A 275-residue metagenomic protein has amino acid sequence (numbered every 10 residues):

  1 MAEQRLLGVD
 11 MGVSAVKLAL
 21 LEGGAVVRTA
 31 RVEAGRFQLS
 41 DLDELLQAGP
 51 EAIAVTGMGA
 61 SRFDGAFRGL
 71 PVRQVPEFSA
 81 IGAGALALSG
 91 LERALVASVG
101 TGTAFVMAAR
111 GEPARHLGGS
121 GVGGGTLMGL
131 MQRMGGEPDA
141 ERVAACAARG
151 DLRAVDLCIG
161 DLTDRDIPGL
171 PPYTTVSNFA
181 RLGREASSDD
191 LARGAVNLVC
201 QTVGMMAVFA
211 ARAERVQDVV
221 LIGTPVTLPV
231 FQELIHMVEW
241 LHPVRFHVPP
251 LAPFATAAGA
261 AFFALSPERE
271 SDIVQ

Functional and structural regions predicted by a protein language model:
M1-A2, P71-A97, G102, V106-R115 (+1 more regions): Conserved phosphate-binding catalytic cores of ATP/NTP-utilizing and phosphoryl-transfer enzymes
A2-S40, A114: Short glycine-rich, Thr/Ser-proximal phosphate-binding strand/loop in the N-terminal lobe of ATP-dependent enzymes
L6-D10, A52-V55, A94-S98, G119 (+1 more regions): Short glycine-aspartate micro-motif
A15, V55-F63, F209-R212, V216-V238 (+1 more regions): Glycine-rich phosphate-binding loops at beta-strand->alpha-helix junctions
R28-A34, D43-E77, A87-S89, A108-H116: Short beta-strand-loop/turn "lid" adjacent to the catalytic site in phosphate-handling enzymes
V72-F78, H236-G259: Conserved phosphate-binding/catalytic loops in two-lobed NTP-binding clefts
G82-L88, L127-M131, F246-Q275: Glycine-rich phosphate-binding/hydrolytic loop that grips phosphoryl groups
Q132-A210: Active-site rim beta-loop-alpha module in soluble metabolic enzymes
